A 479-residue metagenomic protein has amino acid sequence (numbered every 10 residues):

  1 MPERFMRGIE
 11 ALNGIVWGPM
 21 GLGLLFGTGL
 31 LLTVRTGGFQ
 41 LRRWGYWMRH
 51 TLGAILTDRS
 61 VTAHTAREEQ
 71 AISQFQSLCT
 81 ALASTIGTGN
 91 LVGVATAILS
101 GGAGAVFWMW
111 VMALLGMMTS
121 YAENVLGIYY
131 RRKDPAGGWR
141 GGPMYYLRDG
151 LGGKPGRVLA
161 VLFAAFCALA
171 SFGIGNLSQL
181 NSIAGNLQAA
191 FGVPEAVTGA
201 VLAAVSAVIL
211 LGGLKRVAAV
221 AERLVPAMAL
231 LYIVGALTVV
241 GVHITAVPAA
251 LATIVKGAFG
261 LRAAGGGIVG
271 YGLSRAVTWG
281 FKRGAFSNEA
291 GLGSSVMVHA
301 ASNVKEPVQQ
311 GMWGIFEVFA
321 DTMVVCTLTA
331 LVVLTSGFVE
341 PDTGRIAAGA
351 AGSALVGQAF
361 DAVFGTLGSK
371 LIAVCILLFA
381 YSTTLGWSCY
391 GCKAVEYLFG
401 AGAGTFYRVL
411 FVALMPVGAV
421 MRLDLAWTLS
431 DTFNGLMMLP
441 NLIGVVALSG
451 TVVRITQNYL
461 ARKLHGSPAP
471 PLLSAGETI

Functional and structural regions predicted by a protein language model:
M1-S84, T88, I98-A105, G116 (+2 more regions): N-terminal alpha-helical transmembrane segments of multi-pass membrane transport and channel/translocase proteins
L24-L31, T36-R49, F163, L180-L187 (+5 more regions): Membrane-interface loop-to-helix entry segments
L32-T33, M112-G137, R148-N181, G185-I209 (+1 more regions): Helix-loop-helix module between adjacent transmembrane segments
R35-Q40, G89-V94, F172-I183, S206-V220 (+4 more regions): Transmembrane helix-loop junctions in multi-pass membrane proteins
G38-I72, T96-I98, G102-A105, W110 (+6 more regions): Flexible loop linkers connecting adjacent transmembrane helices in multi-pass alpha-helical membrane transporters
R59-I98, L126-M144, R148-G150, A165-A168 (+1 more regions): Alpha-helical membrane segments and immediately flanking helix-loop junctions that form or couple to the substrate/ion
E68-A71, G102-V111, Y146-D149, K154-L162 (+3 more regions): Membrane-interface alpha-helices at helix entry/exit sites of multi-pass transporters
E123-K133, L237-T253, L261, G265-I268 (+2 more regions): Extracellular/periplasmic helix-exit of transmembrane alpha-helices
